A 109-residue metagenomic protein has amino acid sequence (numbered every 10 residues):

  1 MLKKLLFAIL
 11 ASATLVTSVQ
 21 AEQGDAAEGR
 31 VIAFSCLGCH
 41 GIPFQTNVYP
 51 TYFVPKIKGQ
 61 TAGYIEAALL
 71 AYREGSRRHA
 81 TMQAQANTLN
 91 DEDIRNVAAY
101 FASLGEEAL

Functional and structural regions predicted by a protein language model:
M1-K4: Positively charged n-region of N-terminal signal peptides that target proteins for export
F7-T14: Bacterial N-terminal signal peptides
T14-A33, T51, E106: Electrostatic cytochrome c docking/interface patches
G24, Q60, E92: Residue-level signal for the nucleotide or nucleotide-sugar donor/cofactor binding architecture
A26, R30-F34, Q45-T46, H79 (+2 more regions): Short sequence/structural segments immediately N-terminal
R30, P43-R73, Q83-N87: Gly/Gly-Pro-rich "capping" loops immediately C-terminal to redox-active cysteine motifs in periplasmic/lumenal
F34-I42, V97: The canonical Cys-X-X-Cys-His
G63, E74-R77, Q85-L109: C-terminal capping alpha-helices of c-type cytochrome domains
